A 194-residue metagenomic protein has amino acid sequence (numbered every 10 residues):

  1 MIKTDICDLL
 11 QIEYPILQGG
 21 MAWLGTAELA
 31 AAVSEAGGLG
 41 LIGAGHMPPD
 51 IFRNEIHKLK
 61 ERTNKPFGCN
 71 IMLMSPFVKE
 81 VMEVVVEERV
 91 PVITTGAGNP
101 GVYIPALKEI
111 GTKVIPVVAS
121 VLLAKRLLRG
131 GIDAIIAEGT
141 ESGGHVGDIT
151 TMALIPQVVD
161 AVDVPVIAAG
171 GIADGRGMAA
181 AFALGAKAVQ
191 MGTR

Functional and structural regions predicted by a protein language model:
M1-A161, P165: Active-site entrance/lid segments in N-terminal catalytic domains of soluble metabolic enzymes
T150-R194: Catalytic alpha/beta core domains of metabolic enzymes, predominantly
